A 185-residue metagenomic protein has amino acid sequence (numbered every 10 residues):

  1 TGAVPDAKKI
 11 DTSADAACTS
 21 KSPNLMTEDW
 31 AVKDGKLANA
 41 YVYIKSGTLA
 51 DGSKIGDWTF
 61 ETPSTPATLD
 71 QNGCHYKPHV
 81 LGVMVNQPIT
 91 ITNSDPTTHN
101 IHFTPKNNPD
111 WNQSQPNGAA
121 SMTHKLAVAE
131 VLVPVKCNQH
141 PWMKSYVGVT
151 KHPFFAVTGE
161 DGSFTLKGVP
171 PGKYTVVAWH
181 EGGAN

Functional and structural regions predicted by a protein language model:
G2-N185: Extracytoplasmic copper-binding redox domains, predominantly the cupredoxin/blue-copper superfamily
